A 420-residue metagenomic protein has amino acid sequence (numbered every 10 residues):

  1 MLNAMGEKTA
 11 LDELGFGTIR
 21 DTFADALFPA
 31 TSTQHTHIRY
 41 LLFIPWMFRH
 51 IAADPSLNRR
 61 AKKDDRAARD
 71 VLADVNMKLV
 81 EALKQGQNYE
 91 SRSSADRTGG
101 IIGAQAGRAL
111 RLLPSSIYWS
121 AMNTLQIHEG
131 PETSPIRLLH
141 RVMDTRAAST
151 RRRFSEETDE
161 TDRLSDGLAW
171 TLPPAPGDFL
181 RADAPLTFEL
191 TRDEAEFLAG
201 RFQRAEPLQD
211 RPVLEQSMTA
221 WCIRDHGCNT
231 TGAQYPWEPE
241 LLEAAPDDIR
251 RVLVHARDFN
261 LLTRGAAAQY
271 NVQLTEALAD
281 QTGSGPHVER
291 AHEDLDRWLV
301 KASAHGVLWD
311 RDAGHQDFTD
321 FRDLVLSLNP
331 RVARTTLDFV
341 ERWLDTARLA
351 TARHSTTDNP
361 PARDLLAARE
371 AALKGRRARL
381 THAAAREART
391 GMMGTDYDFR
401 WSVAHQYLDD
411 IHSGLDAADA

Functional and structural regions predicted by a protein language model:
M1-A420: Non-catalytic recognition/regulatory regions in large multidomain proteins
